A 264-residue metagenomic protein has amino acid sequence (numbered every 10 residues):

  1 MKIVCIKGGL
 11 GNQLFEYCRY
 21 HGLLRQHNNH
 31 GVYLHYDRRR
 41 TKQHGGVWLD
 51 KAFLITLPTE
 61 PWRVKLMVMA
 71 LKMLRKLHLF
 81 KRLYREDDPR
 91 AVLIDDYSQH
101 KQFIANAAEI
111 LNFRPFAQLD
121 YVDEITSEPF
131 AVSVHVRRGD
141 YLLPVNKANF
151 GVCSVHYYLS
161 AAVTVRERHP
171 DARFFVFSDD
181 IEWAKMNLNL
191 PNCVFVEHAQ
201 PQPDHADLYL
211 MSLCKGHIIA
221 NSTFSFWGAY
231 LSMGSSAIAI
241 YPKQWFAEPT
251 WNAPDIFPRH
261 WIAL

Functional and structural regions predicted by a protein language model:
M1-I3: Extreme N-terminal starter segment of soluble prokaryotic enzymes
C5-F15: A short, glycine/small-residue-rich beta-strand->loop->alpha-helix junction that serves as a flexible
L10, V163-T250, I256: Donor-binding and catalytic core of enzymes assembling or modifying cell-surface/extracellular glycoconjugates
F15-L23: Short amphipathic alpha-helix
G22-N28, R168: A short, Lys/Arg-enriched amphipathic alpha-helix followed by its capping loop at the start of a domain
N29-T41: A short beta-strand-loop structural module common to alpha/beta enzyme folds
R40-T164, R168-H169: Secretory-pathway luminal glycosyltransferase catalytic domains
W48-L57, N189-H198, N252-L264: Active-site regions of enzymes building and remodeling cell-envelope glycoconjugates
